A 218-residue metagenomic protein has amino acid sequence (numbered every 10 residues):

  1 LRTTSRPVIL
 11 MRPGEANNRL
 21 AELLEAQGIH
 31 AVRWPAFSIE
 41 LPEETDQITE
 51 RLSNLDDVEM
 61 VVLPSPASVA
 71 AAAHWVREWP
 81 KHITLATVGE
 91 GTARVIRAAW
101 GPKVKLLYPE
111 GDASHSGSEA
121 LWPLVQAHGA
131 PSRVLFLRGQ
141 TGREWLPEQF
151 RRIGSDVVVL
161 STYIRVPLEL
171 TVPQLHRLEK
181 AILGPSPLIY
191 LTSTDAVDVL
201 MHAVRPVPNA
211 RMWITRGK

Functional and structural regions predicted by a protein language model:
L1-K218: Conserved beta-alpha
